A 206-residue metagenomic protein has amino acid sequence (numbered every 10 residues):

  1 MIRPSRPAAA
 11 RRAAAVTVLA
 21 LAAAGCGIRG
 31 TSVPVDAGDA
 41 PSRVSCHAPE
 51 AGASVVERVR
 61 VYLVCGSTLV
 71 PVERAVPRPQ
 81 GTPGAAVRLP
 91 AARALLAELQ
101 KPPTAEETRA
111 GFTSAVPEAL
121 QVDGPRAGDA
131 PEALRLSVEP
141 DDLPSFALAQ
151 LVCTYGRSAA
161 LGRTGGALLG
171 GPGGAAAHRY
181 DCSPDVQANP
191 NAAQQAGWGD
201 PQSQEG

Functional and structural regions predicted by a protein language model:
M1-G206: Bimodal "functional hotspot" detector
